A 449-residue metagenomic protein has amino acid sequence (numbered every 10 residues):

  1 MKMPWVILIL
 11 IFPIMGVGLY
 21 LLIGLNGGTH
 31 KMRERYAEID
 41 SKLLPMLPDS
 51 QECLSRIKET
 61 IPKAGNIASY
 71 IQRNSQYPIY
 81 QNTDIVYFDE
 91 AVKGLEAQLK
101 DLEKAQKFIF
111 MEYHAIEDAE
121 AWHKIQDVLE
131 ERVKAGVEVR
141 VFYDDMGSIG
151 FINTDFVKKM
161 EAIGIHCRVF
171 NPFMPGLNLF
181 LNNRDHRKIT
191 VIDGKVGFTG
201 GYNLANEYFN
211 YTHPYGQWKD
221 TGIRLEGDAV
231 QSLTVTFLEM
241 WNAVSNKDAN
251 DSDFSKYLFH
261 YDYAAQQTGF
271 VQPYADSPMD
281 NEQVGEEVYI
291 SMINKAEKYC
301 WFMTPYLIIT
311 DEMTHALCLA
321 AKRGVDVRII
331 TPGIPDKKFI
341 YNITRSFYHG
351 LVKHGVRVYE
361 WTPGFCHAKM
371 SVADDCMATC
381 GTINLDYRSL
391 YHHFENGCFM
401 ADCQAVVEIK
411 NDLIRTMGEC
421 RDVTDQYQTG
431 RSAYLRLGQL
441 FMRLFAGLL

Functional and structural regions predicted by a protein language model:
M1-E287, S291, K295, P335 (+7 more regions): N-terminal localization/anchoring segments of enzymes in phospholipid and broader phosphate metabolism
A296, Y306-R328, P332, K337: Helical hairpin unit composed of two closely spaced alpha helices linked by a short loop
M303-T304, T331, W361, C380-G381: Thr-Gly-centered strand-to-loop micro-motif
H315, Y341-R345: Short glycine/threonine-rich loop-to-helix capping motif typified by GTGT followed within a few residues by an Asp-Pro
K369: Catalytic-core elements of nucleic-acid end-processing and repair enzymes
